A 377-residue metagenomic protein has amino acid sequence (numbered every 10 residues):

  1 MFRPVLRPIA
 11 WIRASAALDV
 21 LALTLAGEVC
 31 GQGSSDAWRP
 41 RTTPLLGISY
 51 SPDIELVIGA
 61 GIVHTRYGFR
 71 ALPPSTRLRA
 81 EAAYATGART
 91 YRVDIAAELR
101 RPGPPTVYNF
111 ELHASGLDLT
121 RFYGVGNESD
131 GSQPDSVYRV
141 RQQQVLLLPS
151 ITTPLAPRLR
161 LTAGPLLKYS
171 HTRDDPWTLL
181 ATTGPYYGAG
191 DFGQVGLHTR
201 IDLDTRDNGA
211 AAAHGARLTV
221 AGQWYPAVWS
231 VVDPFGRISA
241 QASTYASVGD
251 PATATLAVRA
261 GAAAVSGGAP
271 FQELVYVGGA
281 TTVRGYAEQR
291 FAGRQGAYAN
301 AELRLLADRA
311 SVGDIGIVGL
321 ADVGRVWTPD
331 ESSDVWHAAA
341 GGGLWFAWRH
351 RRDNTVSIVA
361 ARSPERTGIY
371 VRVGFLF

Functional and structural regions predicted by a protein language model:
F2, C30-D118, T162, T172 (+7 more regions): Outer-membrane beta-barrel initiation region
L46-Y50, L78-Y84, A97, Y108-N127 (+8 more regions): Transmembrane beta-barrel strands of outer-membrane/channel proteins
Y50, I54, P134-K168, G190 (+4 more regions): Outer-membrane beta-barrel transmembrane strands
P73-S75, R92-I95, T120-E128, R173-L180 (+6 more regions): Outer-membrane beta-barrel translocator domains and adjoining extracellular loop/strand segments of Gram-negative
E81-A83, S132-V137, T182-G188, W224-S230 (+2 more regions): Extracellular loop and loop/strand-boundary signature of outer-membrane beta-barrel proteins
A83-V93, N109-V145, A262-G278, V356-A360 (+1 more regions): Outer-membrane beta-barrel translocator/channel fold
H198-T199, G342-F346, R351, R366-F377: Outer-membrane beta-barrel "beta-signal"
A246-T328: Extracytoplasmic gating/loop element in the C-terminal half of outer-membrane beta-barrel translocons and assembly
